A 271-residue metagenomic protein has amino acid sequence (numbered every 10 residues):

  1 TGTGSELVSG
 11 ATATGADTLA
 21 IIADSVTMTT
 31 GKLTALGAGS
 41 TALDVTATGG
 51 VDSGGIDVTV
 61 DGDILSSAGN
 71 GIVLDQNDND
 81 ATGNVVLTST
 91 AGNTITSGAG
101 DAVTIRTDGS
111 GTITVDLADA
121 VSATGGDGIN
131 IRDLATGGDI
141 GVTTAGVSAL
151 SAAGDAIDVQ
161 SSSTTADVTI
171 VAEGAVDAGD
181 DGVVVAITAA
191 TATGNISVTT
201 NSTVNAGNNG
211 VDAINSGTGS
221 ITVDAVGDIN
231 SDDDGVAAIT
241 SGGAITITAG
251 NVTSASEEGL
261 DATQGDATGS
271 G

Functional and structural regions predicted by a protein language model:
T1-G15, D24-T41, V51-G69, A81-G100 (+7 more regions): Beta-strand-rich solenoid/repeat architectures in extracellular/passenger domains of polysaccharide-targeting enzymes
D17-L19: Hydrophobic beta-strand segments of well-ordered beta-sheets in folded domains
T46-T48, L74, V103-T104, N130-I131 (+3 more regions): Structural detector for internal amphipathic alpha-helices that build alpha-solenoid repeat scaffolds
